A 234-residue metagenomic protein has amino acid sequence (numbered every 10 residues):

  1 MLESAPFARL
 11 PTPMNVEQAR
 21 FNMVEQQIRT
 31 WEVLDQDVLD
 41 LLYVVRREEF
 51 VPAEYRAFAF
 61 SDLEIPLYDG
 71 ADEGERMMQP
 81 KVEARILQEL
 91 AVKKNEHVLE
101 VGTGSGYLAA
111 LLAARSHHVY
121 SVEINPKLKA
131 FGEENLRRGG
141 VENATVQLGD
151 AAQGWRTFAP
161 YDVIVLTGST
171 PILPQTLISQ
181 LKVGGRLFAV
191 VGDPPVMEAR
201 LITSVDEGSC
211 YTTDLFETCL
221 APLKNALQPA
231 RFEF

Functional and structural regions predicted by a protein language model:
L2-L99, Y107-A110, R115, L128-E142 (+2 more regions): Class I SAM-dependent transferase core
L87, A91-Y211: Conserved nucleotide-cofactor-binding alpha/beta core module
